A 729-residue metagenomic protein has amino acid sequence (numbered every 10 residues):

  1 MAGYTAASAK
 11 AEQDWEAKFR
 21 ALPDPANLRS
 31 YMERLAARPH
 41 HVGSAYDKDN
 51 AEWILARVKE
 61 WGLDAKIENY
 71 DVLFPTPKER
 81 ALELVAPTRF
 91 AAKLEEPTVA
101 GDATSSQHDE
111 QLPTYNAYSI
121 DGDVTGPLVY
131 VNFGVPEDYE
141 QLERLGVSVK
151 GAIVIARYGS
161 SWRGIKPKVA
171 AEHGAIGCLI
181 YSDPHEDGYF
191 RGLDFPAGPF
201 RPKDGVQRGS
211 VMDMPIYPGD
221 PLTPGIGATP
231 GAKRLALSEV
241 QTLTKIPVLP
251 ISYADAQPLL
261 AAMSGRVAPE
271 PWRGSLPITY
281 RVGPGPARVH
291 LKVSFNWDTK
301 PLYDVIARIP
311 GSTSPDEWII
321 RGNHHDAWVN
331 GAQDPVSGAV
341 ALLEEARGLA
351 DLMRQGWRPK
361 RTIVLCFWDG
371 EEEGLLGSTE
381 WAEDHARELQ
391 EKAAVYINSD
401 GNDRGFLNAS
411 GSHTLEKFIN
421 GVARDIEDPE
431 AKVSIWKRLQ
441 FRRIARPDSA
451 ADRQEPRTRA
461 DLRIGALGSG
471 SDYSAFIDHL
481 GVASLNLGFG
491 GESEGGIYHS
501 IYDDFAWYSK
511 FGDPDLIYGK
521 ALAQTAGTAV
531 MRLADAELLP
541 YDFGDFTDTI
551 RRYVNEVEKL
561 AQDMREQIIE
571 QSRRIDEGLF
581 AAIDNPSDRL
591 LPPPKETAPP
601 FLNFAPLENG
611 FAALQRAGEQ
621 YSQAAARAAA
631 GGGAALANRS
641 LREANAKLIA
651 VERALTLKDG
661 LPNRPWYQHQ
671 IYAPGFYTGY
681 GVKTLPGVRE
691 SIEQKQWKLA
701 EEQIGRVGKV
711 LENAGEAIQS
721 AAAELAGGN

Functional and structural regions predicted by a protein language model:
Y4-S8, D14, E33-I153, P184 (+1 more regions): Noncatalytic luminal/extracellular "stalk/propeptide" segments of secretory-pathway proteins
D14-L22, A36-A45, T114-S119, I153-S160 (+11 more regions): Second-shell loop/turn segments in exported
Y31-R34, K66-I67, L128-V131, I153-R157 (+12 more regions): Structural recognition of the beta-strand scaffold that forms the well-ordered cores of secreted hydrolase catalytic
R89-A91, P202-V267, S314, G370-S509 (+3 more regions): Metal-dependent peptidase/peptidase-like ectodomains
S106-Q141, I216-Q333, R347, D351-Q355: Soluble metallo-hydrolase cores and metallopeptidase-like ectodomains found primarily in the secretory/periplasmic
L128-F200, S312-W318, W328, L343-E344 (+2 more regions): A conserved hydrophobic secondary-structure block that centers on an alpha-helix together with its immediately flanking
P184, V305, R321-L375, E380 (+1 more regions): Alpha-helical metal-binding/catalytic segments enriched in His/Glu/Asp
A630-N729: C-terminal amphipathic alpha-helical interaction region
